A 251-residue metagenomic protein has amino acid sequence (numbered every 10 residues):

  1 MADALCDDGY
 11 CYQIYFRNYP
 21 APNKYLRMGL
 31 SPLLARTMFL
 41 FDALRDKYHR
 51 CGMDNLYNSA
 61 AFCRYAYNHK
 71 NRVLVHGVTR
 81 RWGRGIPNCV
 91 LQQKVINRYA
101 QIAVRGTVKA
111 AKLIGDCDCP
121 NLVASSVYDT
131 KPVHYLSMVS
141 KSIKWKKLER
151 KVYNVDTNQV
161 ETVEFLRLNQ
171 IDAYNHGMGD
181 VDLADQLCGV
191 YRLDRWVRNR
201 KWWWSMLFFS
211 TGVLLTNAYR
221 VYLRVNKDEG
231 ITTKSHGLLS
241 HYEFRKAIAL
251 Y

Functional and structural regions predicted by a protein language model:
M1-Y251: Acidic, contiguous segments within the catalytic cores of piggyBac-derived transposases
